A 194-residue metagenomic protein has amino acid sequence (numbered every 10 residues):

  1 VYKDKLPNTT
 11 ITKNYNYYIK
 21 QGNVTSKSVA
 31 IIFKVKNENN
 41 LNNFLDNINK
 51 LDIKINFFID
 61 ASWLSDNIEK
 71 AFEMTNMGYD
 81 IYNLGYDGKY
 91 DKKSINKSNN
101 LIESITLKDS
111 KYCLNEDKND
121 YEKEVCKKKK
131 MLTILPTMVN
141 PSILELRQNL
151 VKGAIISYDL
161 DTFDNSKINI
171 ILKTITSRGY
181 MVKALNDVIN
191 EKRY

Functional and structural regions predicted by a protein language model:
V1-I32, N37-D46, Y180-Y194: N-terminal pre-catalytic segment of deacetylase/amide-hydrolase enzymes
T12-Y15, N96-K97, D164: Short amphipathic alpha-helical surface micro-motifs
K27, E38-N39, L45, N49-I156: Metal-dependent polysaccharide deacetylase catalytic core of the NodB/CE4 family, i.e., the active-site-bearing domain
V35, A61, D161-T162: Short loop or secondary-structure boundary microenvironments that flank and position key functional residues
N39-L41, L146-V188: Catalytic grooves of carbohydrate-active enzymes
